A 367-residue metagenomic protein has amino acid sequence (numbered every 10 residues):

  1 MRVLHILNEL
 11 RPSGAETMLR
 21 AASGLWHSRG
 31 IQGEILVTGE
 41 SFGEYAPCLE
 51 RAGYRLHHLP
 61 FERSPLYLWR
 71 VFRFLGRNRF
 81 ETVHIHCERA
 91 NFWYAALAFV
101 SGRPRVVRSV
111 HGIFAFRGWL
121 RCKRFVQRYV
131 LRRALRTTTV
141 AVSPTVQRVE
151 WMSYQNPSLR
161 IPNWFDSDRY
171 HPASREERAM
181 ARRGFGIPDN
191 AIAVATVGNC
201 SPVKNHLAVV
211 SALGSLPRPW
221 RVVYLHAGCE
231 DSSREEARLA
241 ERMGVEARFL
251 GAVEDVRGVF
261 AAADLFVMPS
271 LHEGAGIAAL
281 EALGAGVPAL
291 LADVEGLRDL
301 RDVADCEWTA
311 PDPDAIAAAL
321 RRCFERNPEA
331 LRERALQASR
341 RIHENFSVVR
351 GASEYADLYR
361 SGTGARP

Functional and structural regions predicted by a protein language model:
H5-R63, V146, E230-S232: N-terminal strand-loop element at the rim of the active site of nucleotide-sugar-dependent glycosyltransferases
S13-G24, I192-S215: A conserved mid-protein helix/loop that constitutes part of the nucleotide-sugar donor-binding site
L36, P288-L291: Short hydrophobic beta-strand element within catalytic cores of glycosyltransferases and related nucleotide-activated
I85-F92, V110: Short His-centered aromatic/hydrophobic patch
L135-R160, F165-H171: A short, active-site helix/loop in glycosyltransferases that binds the activated sugar's phosphate group
E236-G251: Nucleotide-activated donor-binding/catalytic signature segment of Leloir-type glycosyltransferases, i.e., the conserved
A252, L271: Aromatic "clamp/platform" in nucleotide-sugar-dependent glycosyltransferases that forms part of the donor/acceptor
V303-D314, R322-P328: Conserved acidic donor-binding segment of nucleotide-sugar-dependent glycosyltransferases
